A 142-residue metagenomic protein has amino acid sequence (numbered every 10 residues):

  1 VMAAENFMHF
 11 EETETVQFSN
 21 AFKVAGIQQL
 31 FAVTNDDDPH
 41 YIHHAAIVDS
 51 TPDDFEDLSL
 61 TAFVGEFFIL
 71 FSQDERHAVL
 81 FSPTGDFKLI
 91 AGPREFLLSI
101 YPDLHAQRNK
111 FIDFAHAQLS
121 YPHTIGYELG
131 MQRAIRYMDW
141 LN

Functional and structural regions predicted by a protein language model:
V1-F87, A91-N142: Structured alpha/beta or helical-core interaction and ligand-binding surfaces enriched in interleaved
